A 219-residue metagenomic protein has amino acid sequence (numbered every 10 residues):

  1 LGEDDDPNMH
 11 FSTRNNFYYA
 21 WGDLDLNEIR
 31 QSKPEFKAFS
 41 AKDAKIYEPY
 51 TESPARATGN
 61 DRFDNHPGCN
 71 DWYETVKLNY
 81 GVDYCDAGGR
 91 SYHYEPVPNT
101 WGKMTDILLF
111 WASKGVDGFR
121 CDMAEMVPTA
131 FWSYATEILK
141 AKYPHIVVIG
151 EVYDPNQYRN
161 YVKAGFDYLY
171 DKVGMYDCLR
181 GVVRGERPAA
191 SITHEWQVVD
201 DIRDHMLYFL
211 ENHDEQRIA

Functional and structural regions predicted by a protein language model:
L1-F110, A141: Substrate-binding/active-site clefts of carbohydrate-active enzymes
G2-F36, D106-L109, D117-F209: Active-site-proximal helices and loops of the catalytic beta/alpha 8
E74, Y80, D200-A219: Active-site clefts of carbohydrate-active enzymes
S91, E95-V97, R120-M123, R217-A219: Active-site rim elements
